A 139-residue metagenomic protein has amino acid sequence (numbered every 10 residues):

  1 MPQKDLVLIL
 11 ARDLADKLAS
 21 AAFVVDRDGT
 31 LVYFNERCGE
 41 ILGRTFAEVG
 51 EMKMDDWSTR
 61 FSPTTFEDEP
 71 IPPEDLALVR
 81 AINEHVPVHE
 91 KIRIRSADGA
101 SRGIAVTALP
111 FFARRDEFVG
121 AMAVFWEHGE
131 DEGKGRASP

Functional and structural regions predicted by a protein language model:
M1-L8, W126-P139: PAS-associated C-terminal cap
P2-R27, E36: Sensory modules in modular signal-transduction proteins
L31-V32: Conserved hydrophobic beta-strand signature of PAS-family and PAS-like sensory domains
C38-D55: PAS/PAS-like sensory domain cap-loop motif
T65-F66, R93-G99, F112: PAS-family sensory domains
P70-E74, A81-E90: PAS/PAS-like sensory domains
D75, H89-R93, A100-V106, M122: PAS/PAC sensory module
D116-H128: PAS-family sensory domains
